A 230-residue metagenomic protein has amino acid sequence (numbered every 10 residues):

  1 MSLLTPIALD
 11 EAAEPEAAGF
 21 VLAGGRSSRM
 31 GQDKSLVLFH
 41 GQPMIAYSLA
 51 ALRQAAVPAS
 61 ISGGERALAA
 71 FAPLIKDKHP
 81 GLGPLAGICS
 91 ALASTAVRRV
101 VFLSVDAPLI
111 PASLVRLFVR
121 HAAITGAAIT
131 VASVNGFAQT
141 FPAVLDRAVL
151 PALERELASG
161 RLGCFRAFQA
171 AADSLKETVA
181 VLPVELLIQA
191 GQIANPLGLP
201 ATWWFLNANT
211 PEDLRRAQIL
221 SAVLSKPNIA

Functional and structural regions predicted by a protein language model:
L3-L162, R166, A171-W204, I219-S225: Nucleotide and nucleotide-moiety/phosphate-recognizing core
R147, T210-P211: A generic structural signal for solvent-exposed, polar alpha-helical segments
N207: Conserved active-site beta-strand element of glycosyltransferases/polysaccharide synthases
E212-A230: Hydrophobic helical membrane-anchoring modules
